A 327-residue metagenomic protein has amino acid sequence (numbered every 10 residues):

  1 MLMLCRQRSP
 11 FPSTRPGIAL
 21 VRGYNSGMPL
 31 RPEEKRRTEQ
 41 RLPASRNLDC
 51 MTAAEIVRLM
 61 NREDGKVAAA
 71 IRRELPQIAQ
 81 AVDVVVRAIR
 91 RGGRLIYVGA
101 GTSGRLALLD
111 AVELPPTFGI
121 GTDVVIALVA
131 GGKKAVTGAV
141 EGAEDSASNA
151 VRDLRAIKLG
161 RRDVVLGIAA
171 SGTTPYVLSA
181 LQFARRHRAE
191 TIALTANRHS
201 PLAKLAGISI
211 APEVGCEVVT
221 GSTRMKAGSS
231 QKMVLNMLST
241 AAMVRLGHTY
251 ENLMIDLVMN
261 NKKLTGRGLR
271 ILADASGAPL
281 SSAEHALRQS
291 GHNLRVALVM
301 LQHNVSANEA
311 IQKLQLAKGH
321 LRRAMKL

Functional and structural regions predicted by a protein language model:
R15-G17: Short Gly/Ser/Thr- and charged-rich N-terminal loops/segments that act as flexible capping/hinge elements
V21-Y24: Short, positively charged and aromatic/hydrophobic N-terminal segments
M28-A70, E74: Cofactor-/ligand-binding subdomain signature composed of acidic, glycine-rich, tryptophan-containing flexible loops
L59-V67, A127-G138, Y250, G291: Gly-rich Lys/Arg/Thr-decorated short loops/hinges at beta-loop-alpha junctions or inter-strand turns that position
R73-A88: A short, well-structured juxtamembrane/interface segment
I96-V234, A242-L246: Glycine-rich phosphate-binding loops that contact phosphosugars or nucleotide phosphates
A242-L327: Short, amphipathic alpha-helical interaction segments embedded in low-complexity terminal/linker regions of eukaryotic
